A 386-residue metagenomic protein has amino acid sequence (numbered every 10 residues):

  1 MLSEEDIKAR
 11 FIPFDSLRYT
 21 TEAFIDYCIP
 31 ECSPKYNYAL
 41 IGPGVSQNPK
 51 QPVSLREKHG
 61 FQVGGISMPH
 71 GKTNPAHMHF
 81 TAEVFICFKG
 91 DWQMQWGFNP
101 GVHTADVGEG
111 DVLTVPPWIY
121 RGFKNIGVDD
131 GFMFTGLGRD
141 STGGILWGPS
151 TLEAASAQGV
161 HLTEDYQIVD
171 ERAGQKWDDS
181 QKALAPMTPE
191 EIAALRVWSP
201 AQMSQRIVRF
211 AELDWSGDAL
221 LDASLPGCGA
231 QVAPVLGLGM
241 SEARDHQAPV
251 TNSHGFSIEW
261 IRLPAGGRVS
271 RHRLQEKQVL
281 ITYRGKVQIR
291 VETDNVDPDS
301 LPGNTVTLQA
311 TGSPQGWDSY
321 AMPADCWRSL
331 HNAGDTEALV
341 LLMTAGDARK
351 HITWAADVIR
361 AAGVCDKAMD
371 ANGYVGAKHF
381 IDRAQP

Functional and structural regions predicted by a protein language model:
M1-H59, T163-H254, Y374-P386: A short, N-terminal "cap"/entry segment at the start of jelly-roll beta-barrel domains of the cupin/DSBH fold
G44-Q51, Q62-H79, S257-Q275, T293-V296 (+1 more regions): Conserved short histidine dyad/triad with adjacent acidic residue
Q51-R56, N74-H79, W96, T104-A105 (+5 more regions): Short histidine-centered beta-strand/loop micro-motifs that create catalytic or ligand/metal-coordination sites
H70, F80-F98, A265, Q275-D297: Glycine- and acidic-residue-biased ligand/ion/polar-headgroup-sensing regions
T73-P75, Q93, P100, V112-L113 (+5 more regions): Histidine-centered metal-chelating micro-motifs
F98-P116, T293-A324: Short acidic-glycine-tyrosine-enriched beta hairpin
G122-R196, W327-P386: Double-stranded beta-helix
L263, V269, I281-R284, Q288-T311 (+1 more regions): Long compositionally biased, domain-poor regions of proteins
